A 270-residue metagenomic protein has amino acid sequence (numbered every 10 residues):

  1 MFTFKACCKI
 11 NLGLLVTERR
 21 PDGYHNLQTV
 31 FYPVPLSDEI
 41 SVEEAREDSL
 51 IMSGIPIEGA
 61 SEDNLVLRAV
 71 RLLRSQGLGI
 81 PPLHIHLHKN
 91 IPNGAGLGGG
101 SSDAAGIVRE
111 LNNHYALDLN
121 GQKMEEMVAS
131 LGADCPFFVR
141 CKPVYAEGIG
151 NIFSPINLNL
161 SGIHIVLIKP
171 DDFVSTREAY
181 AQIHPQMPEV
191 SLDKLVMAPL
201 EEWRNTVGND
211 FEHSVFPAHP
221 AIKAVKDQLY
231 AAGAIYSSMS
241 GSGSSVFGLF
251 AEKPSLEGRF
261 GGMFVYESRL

Functional and structural regions predicted by a protein language model:
M1-A95, N113, L117-Q122, N157-S161 (+1 more regions): ATP-binding N-lobe of GHMP and related small-molecule kinases
L12, I40-V42, V66, G100 (+5 more regions): Residue-level signal for inorganic ion chemistry
L14, D38-V42, D134-F138, V144 (+1 more regions): Short beta-strand scaffold segments in enzyme catalytic cores
Y32-P33, A129-S130, P136-V139, I156-S161 (+1 more regions): Solvent-exposed alpha-helices and their adjacent loops that cap or buttress functional pockets in soluble metabolic
R46-G59, I107, A129, P199-N209: Short, basic/glycine-rich phosphate-binding loops at helix/coil junctions that contact nucleotide phosphates
L50, R140-C141, Y145-Y236, A251-G261 (+1 more regions): Conserved, helical-rich catalytic subdomain that frames metal- and/or nucleotide-binding sites in enzyme alpha/beta
H86-Y115, A133, I235-F247: Glycine/serine-rich anion-binding loops at beta->alpha junctions that coordinate negatively charged ligand groups
A104, V108-Y145: Contiguous, small/hydrophobic- and glycine-enriched helical/loop subdomains that border and often "cap" functional
